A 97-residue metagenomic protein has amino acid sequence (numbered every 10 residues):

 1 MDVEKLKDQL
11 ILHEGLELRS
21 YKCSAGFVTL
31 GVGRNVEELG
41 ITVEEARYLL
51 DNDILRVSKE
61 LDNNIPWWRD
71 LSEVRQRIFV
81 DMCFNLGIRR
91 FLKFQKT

Functional and structural regions predicted by a protein language model:
M1-T97: Cell-wall polysaccharide-cleaving catalytic domain and substrate-binding groove, primarily in peptidoglycan/chitin
